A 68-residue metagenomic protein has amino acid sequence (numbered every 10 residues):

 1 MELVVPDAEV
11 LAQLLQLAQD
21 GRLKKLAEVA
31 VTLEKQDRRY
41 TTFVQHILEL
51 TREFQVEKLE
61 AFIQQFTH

Functional and structural regions predicted by a protein language model:
M1-H68: Two-component system phosphorelay core
